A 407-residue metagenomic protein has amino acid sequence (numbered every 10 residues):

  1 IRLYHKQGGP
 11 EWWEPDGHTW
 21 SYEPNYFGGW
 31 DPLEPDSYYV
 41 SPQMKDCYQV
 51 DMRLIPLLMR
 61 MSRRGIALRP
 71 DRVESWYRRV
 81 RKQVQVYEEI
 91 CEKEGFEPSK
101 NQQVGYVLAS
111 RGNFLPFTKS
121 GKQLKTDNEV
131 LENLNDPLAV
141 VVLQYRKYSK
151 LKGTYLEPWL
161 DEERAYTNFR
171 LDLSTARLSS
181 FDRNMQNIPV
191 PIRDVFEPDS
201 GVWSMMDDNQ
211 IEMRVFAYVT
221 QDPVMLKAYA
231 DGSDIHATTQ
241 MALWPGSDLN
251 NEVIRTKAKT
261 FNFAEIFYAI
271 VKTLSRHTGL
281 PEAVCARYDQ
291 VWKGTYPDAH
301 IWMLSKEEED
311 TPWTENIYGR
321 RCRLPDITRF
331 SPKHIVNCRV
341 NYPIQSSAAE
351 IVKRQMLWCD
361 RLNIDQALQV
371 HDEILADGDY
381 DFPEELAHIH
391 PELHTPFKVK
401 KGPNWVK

Functional and structural regions predicted by a protein language model:
R2-V190, S200-V202, E212, A242 (+6 more regions): Conserved "right-hand" nucleotidyltransferase catalytic core of DNA-directed polymerases
Y39-P42, I66-E74, F196-W203, D222 (+4 more regions): Glycine- and acidic
V40-Q49, I351-I374: Active-site palm subdomain of RNA-directed nucleic acid polymerases
R63, A165, R170, W244-D365 (+1 more regions): Conserved catalytic core of nucleic-acid polymerases
N113-T118, T220-S233: Cytochrome P450 catalytic domain signature, combining two hallmark sequence patches
D208-V215: Short acidic, Gly/Ser-rich segments with clustered Asp/Glu that frequently serve as metal-coordination loops in enzyme
A376-Y380: Short beta-strand-to-loop capping motifs
E385-P396: A common structural junction motif
